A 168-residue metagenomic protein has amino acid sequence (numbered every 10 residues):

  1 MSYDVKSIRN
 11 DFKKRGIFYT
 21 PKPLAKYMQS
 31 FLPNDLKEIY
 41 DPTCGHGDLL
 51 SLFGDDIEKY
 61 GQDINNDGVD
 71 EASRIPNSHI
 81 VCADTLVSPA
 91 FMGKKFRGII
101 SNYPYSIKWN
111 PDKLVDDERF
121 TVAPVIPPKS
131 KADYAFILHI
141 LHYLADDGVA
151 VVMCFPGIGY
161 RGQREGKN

Functional and structural regions predicted by a protein language model:
M1-R9: N-terminal, positively charged/glycine-rich alpha-helical extensions of SAM-dependent methyltransferases
I8-S101, S106, F155-G157: Conserved S-adenosyl-L-methionine
G54-D55, S73-R74, P111-L114, R164-G166: Short amphipathic alpha-helical segments
D56-E58, S78-H79, V115-R119, K167-N168: Glycine-rich, phosphate-binding/catalytic loops in enzymes
N102, D112, I140: Conserved RecA-like P-loop NTPase ATPase core
Y105-F120: Short, flexible, mixed-charge acidic loops at enzyme active sites
P124-V125: Extracellular loop and loop/strand-boundary signature of outer-membrane beta-barrel proteins
P128-N168: Conserved Class I SAM-dependent methyltransferase catalytic core
